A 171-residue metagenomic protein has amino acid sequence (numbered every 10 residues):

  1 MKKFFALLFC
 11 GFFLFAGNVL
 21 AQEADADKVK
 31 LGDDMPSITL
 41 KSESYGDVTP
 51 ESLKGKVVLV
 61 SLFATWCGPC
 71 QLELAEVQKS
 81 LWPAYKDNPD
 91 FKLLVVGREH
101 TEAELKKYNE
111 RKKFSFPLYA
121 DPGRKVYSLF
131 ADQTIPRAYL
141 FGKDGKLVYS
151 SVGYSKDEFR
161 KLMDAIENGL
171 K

Functional and structural regions predicted by a protein language model:
M1-F4: Positively charged n-region of N-terminal signal peptides that target proteins for export
L7-A16: Bacterial N-terminal signal peptides
A21-P50: N-terminal "domain-start" segment that seeds a small globular fold
M35-P36, V58, I135-R137: Short loop/turn microsegments at loop-to-beta-strand junctions
T49-Q71: Short active-site neighborhood of thiol/selenol oxidoreductases, capturing the structured segment around
Q71-K112, K125-S128: Structural microenvironment flanking redox-active thiols in thiol-disulfide oxidoreductases
L94, N109-K143: Short, internal strand/loop/helix patches that form the active-site neighborhood or redox-interaction surface
L140-K171: Thiol-/selenol-based redox modules, centered on thioredoxin-like and closely related oxidoreductase domains
